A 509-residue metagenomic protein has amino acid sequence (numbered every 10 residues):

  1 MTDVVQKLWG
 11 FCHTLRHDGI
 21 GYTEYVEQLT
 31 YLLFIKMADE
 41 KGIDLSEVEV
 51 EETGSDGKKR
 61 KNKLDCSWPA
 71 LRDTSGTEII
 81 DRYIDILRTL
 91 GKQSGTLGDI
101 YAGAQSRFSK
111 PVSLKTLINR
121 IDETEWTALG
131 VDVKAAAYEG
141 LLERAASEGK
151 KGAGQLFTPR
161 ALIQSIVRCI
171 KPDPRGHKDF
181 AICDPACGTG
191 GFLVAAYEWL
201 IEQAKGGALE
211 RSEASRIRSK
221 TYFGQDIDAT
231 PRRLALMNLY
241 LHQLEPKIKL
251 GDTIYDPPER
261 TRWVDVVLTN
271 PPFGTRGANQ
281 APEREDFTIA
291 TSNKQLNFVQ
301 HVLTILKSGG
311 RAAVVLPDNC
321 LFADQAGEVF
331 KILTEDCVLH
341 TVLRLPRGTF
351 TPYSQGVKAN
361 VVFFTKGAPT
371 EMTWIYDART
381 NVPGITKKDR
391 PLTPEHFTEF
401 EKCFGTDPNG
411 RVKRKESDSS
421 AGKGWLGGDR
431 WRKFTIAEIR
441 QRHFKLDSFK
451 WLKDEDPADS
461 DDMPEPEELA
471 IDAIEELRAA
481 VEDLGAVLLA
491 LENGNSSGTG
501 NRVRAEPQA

Functional and structural regions predicted by a protein language model:
M1-K178, K247-P258, R344-T349, E371-R379 (+2 more regions): Non-catalytic, mostly N-terminal accessory regions of nucleic-acid modification and defense proteins
E24, V133, F192, I227 (+4 more regions): Generic hydrophobic secondary-structure packing signal
T127, A186, G224-D228, T288-S292 (+4 more regions): Hydrophobic alpha-helical scaffolding
Q155-T269, G274-R276, A281-E285, A290-S292 (+5 more regions): Conserved S-adenosyl-L-methionine
I182-A186, G191-F192, D265-V267, I305-A312 (+3 more regions): Structured catalytic/translocation cores of nucleotide/phosphate-coupled proteins
Y255-D265, G274-I439: Signature of N6-adenine DNA methyltransferases within the class I
